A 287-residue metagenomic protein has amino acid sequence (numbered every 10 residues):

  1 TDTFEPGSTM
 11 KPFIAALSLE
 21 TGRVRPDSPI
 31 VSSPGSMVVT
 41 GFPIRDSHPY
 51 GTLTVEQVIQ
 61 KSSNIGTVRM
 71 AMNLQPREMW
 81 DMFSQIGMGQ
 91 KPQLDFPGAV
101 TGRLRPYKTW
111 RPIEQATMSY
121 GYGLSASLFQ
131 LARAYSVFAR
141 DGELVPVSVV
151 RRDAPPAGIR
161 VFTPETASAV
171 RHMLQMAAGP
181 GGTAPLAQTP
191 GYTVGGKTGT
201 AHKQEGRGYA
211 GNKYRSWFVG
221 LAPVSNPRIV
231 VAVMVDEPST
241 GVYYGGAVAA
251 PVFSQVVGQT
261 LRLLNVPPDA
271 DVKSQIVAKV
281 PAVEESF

Functional and structural regions predicted by a protein language model:
T1-S8, F13-S239, G245, V277-F287: Beta-lactam-recognizing serine transpeptidase/beta-lactamase-like catalytic domain environment
L131, G245-G258: Short, charged, low-complexity patches
A139, A178, S254-L261, N265: Short amphipathic alpha-helical signal-transduction/dimerization elements
S239-G241, R262-L263: Short beta-strands and strand-coil junctions in structured, solvent-facing domains, enriched
L261-F287: Gram-negative outer-membrane assembly/targeting C-terminal domains
